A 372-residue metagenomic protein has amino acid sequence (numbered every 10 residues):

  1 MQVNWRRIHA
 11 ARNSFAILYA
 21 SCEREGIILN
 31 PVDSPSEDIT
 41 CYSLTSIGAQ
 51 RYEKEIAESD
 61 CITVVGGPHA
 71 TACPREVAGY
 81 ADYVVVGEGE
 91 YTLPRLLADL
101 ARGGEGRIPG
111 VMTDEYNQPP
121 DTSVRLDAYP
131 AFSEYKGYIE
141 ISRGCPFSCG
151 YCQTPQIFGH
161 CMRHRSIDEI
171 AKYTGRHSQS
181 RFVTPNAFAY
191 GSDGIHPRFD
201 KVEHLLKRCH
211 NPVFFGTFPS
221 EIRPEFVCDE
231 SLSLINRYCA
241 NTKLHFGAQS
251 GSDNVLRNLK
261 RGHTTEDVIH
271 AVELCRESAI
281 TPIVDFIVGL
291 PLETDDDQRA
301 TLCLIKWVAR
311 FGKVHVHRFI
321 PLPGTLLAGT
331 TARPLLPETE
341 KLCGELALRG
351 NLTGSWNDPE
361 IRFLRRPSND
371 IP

Functional and structural regions predicted by a protein language model:
M1-W5, F15-L18, E23-I39, E340-P372: Radical SAM enzyme core and accessory elements
S21, N30-P120: Glycine-rich beta-alpha loop elements in corrinoid/cobalamin-binding modules across cobalamin-dependent enzymes
P74-G79, E230-S231, P291-W307: Catalytic cores of alpha/beta
R102-I141, Q179: N-terminal [4Fe-4S]-dependent radical SAM core
F132-E169: Canonical Radical SAM [4Fe-4S] cluster-binding loop centered on the CxxxCxxC motif and its immediate flanking residues
C145, C149, I170, F246 (+2 more regions): Conserved, mostly hydrophobic/aromatic
F147, V183-G194, D253-L259, V288-D296 (+2 more regions): Flexible glycine/acidic-rich beta-alpha junction loops that bind and position SAM and/or redox cofactors in anaerobic
G175-I283, V288-E293: Conserved SAM/AdoMet-binding glycine-rich loop
